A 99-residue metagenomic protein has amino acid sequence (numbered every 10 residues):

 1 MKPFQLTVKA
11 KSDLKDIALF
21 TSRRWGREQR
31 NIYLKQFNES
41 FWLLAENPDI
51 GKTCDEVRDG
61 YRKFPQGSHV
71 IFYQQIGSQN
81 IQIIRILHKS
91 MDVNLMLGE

Functional and structural regions predicted by a protein language model:
M1-L34: Arg/Lys-rich, positively charged N-terminal/basic patches that mediate binding to nucleic acids
L19, E39-W42, R85: Generic alpha-helical structural context detector
N38, D49-S78: Basic/aromatic recognition patch in beta-strand/loop cores that engages polyanionic ligands
A45-E46: Short proline/glycine- and basic residue-enriched helix-capping loop/turn segments at helix->loop/beta transitions
Q74-E99: Enriched for short, Lys/Arg-rich terminal
